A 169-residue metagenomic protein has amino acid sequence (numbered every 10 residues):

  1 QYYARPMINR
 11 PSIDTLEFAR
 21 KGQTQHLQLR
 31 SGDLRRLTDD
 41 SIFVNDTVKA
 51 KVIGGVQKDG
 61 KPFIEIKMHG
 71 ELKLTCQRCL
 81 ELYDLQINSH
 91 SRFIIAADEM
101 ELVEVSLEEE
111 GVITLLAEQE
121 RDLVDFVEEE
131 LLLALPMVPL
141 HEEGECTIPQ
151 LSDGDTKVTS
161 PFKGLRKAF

Functional and structural regions predicted by a protein language model:
Q1-E71: A positional/architectural concept
Q1-G22, I94-F169: Charge-rich, low-complexity linker and terminal segments
K58-T75, E129-H141: Immediate flanking context of iron-sulfur cluster ligation sites
C79: Conformational-control "hinges and anchors"
Y83: Cys/His-rich microdomains that often coordinate metals
Q86-S89: Short Cys/His-rich "knuckle" micro-motifs
